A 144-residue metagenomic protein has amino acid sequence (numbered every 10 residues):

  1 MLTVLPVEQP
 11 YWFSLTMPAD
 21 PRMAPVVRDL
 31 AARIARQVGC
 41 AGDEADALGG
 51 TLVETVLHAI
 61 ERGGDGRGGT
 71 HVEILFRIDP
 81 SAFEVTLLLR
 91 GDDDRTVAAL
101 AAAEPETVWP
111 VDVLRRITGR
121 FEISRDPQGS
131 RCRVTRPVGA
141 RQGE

Functional and structural regions predicted by a protein language model:
M1-G50: Bergerat-fold GHKL ATPase/HATPase_c domain
M1-S14, A59-E144: Conserved beta-strand-loop-beta-strand hairpin that lines the nucleotide-binding pocket of ATP/GTP-utilizing enzymes
A24, A35, L48, T55-A59 (+2 more regions): Long, contiguous hydrophobic alpha-helical segments, chiefly transmembrane helices and signal peptides
G42-T70: Conserved ATP-binding N-box helix of the HATPase_c
